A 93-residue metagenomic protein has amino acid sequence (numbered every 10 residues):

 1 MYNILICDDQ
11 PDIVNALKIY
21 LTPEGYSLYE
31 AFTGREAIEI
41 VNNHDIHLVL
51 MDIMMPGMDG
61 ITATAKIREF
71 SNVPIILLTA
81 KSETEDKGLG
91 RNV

Functional and structural regions predicted by a protein language model:
M1-N3: Non-catalytic signal-transmission and effector/linker regions of two-component phosphorelay proteins
D8, D52, T79: Active-site residues of response regulator receiver
P11-Y29: Two-component/phosphorelay signaling modules centered on CheY-like receiver
K18, T62, E69, S82-V93: Alpha4 helix (beta4-alpha4-beta5 surface) of REC/receiver domains from two-component response regulators
E30-L48: Acidic, metal-coordinating helix/loop segments flanking the phosphotransfer/catalytic sites of two-component signaling
T33-E36, D59-T62, D86: Acidic catalytic/metal-coordinating carboxylates
N42-H44, K66-V73, V93: Conserved phosphotransfer cores of two-component systems
M55: Receiver (REC) domain active-site loop signature in two-component systems and cognate sites in sensor histidine kinases
